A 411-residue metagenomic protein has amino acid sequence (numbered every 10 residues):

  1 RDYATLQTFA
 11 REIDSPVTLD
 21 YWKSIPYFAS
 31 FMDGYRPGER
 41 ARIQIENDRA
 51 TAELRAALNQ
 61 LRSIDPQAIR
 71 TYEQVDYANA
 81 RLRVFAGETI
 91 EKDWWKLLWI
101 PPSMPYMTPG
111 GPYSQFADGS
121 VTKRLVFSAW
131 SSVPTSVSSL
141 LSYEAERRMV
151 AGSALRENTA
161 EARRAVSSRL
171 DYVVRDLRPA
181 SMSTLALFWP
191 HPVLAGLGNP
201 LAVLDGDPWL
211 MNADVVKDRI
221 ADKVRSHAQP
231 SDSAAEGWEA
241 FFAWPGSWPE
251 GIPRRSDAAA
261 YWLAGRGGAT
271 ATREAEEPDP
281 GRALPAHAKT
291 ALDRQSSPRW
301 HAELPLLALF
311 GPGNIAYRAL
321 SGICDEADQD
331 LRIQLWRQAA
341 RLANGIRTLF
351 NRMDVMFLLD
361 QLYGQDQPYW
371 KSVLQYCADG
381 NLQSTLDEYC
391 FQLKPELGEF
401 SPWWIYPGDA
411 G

Functional and structural regions predicted by a protein language model:
R1-G411: Helicase motor interdomain insertion/brace
